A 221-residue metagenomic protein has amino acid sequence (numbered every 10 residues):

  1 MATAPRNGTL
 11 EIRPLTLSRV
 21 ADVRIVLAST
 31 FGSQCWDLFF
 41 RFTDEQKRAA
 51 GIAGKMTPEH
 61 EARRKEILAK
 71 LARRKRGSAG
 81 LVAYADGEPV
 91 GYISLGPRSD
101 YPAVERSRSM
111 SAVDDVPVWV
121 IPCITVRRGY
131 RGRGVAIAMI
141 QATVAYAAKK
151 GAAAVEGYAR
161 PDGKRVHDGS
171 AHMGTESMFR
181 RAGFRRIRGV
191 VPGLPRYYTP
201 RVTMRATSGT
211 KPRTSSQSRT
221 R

Functional and structural regions predicted by a protein language model:
M1-G51, T210-R221: Conserved N-terminal entry element of GNAT/NAT acetyltransferase domains
C35-A79: Active-site rim helix/loop that mediates acceptor-substrate recognition in acyltransferases
D37, E66-K70, R74-S78, Y84 (+3 more regions): Conserved acyl-donor/pantetheine-binding loop and adjacent beta-alpha core of acyl/acetyltransferases and related
C123-V126, G132-K149: Conserved acetyl-CoA-binding loop-helix of GNAT-fold acetyltransferases
I140, A147-S170: Conserved GNAT acetyl-CoA-binding A-motif
G169-S177, A182-G183, R188-R221: C-terminal "cap" of GNAT-fold acetyltransferases
